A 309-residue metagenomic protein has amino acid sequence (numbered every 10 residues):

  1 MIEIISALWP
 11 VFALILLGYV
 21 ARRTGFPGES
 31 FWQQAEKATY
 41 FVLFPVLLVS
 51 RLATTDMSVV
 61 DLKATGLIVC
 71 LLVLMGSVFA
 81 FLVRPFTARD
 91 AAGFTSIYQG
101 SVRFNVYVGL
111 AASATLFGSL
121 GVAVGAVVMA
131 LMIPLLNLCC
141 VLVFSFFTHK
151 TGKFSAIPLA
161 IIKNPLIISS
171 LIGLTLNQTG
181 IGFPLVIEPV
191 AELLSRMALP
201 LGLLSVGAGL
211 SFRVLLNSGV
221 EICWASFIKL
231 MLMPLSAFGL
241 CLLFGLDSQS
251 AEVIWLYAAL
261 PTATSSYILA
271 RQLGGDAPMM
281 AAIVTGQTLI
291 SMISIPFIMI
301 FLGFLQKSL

Functional and structural regions predicted by a protein language model:
M1-L309: Alpha-helical transmembrane segments of multi-pass small-molecule/ion transporters
